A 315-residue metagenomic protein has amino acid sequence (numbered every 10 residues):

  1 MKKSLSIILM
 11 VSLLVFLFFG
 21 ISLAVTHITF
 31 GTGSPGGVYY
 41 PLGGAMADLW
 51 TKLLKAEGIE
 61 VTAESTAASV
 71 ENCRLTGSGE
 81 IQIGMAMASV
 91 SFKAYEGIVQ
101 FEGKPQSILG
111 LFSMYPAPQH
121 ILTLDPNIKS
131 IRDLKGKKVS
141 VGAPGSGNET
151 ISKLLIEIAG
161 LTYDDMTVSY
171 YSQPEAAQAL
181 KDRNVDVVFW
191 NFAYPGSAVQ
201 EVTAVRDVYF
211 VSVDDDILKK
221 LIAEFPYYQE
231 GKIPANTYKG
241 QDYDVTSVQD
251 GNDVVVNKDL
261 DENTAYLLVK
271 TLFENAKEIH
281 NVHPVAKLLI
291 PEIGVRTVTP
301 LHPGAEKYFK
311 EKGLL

Functional and structural regions predicted by a protein language model:
M1-L9: Bacterial N-terminal signal peptides that target proteins for export
L9-F18: Bacterial N-terminal signal peptides
F18-A24: Sec/Tat signal peptide C-region and signal peptidase I cleavage site
H27-L53, A117-D182, V295, T299-G304: Bilobed "Venus flytrap"/periplasmic-binding protein-like clamshell domains and structurally analogous long
G44-D48, T62-G103, I121-L124, P174-A179 (+2 more regions): Pocket-flanking alpha-helical
A88-V90, I98-Q100, T162-V255, L260: Pocket-lining segment of extracytoplasmic ligand-binding domains
Y95, Q106-Y115: Short beta-strand-centered segments that line the small-molecule binding cleft or hinge of alpha/beta clamshell
Y171, E175, D182-R183, F192-F210 (+2 more regions): An extracytoplasmic/periplasmic, membrane-proximal ligand-sensing/linker region
